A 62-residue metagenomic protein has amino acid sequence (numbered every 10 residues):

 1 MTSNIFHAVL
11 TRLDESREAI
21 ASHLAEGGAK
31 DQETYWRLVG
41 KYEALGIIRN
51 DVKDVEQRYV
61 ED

Functional and structural regions predicted by a protein language model:
M1-G27: N-terminal acidic leader/helix
M1-I5, G46, V60-D62: Non-catalytic effector/regulatory segments
S22-A25, A29-V60: Short, charge-rich amphipathic interface segments used for partner binding and complex assembly
